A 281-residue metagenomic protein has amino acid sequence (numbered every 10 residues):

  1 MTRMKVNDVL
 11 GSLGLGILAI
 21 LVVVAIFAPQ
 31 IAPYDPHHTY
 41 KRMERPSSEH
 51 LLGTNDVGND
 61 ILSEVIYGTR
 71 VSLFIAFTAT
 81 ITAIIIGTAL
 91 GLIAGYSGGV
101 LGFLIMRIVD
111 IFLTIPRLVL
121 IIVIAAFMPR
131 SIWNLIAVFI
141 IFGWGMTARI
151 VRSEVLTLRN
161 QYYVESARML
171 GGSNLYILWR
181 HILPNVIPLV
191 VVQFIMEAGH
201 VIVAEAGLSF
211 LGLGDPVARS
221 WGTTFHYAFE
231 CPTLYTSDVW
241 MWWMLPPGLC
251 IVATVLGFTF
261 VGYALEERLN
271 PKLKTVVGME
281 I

Functional and structural regions predicted by a protein language model:
M1-T88, L92, V100, V217 (+1 more regions): Gly/Trp-centered helix-boundary motif
G14, F103, V119, L135-V138 (+3 more regions): Hydrophobic/aromatic positions within or immediately flanking transmembrane alpha-helices of multi-pass small-molecule
L18, G68, S72, A76-G87 (+11 more regions): Small-residue faces within membrane-embedded alpha-helices
L51, N55, I61, I86-G87 (+3 more regions): Generic hydrophobic transmembrane alpha-helix motif, especially the helices
N59-F74, T78, G98-M106, R159-N160 (+1 more regions): Amphipathic cytosolic juxtamembrane alpha-helices at the membrane-cytosol interface of multi-pass membrane transporters
I93-A94, I124, V151, V164 (+3 more regions): Hydrophobic alpha-helical interface/terminus motif in multipass membrane transporters
A125-F127, V155, M196, A204-L245 (+1 more regions): Glycine-rich helix-loop "coupling/hinge" segments at transmembrane-helix boundaries in multipass transporters
S153-Y163, A264-K272: Transmembrane helix boundary and interhelical loop/hinge segments in multi-pass membrane proteins
